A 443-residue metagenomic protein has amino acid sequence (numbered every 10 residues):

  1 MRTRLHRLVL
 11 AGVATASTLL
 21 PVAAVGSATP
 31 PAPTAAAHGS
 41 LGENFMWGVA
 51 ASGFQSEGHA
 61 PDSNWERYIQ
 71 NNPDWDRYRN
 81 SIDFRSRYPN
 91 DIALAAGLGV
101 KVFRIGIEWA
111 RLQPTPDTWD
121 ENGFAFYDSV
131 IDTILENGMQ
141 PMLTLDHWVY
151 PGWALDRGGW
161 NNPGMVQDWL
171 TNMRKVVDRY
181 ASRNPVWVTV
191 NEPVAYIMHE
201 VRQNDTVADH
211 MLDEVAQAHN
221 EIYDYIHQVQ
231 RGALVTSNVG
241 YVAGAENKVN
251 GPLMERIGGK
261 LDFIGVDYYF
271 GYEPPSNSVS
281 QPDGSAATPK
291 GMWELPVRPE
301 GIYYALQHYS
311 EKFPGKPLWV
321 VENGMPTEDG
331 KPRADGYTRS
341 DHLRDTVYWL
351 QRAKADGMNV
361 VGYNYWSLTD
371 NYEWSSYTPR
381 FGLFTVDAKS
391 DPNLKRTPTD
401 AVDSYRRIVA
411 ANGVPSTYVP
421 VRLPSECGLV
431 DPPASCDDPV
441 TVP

Functional and structural regions predicted by a protein language model:
M1-P30: Secretory targeting and sorting signals
P33-Y68, N72, A125-A334, L343-V442: Active-site region of glycoside hydrolase catalytic domains
P73-R87, N161-P163: Active-site mouth loops of central-metabolism enzymes
R77, F84, P116, G158 (+1 more regions): Generic anion/oxyanion-binding catalytic loop in active/binding sites
R79, T115-N122, W160-G164: Short coil/turn segments at secondary-structure boundaries
S81-E108, F263, K312: Catalytic domains of carbohydrate-active enzymes, especially glycoside hydrolases
L98-A125: Aromatic-lined carbohydrate-binding/catalytic grooves of carbohydrate-active enzymes
